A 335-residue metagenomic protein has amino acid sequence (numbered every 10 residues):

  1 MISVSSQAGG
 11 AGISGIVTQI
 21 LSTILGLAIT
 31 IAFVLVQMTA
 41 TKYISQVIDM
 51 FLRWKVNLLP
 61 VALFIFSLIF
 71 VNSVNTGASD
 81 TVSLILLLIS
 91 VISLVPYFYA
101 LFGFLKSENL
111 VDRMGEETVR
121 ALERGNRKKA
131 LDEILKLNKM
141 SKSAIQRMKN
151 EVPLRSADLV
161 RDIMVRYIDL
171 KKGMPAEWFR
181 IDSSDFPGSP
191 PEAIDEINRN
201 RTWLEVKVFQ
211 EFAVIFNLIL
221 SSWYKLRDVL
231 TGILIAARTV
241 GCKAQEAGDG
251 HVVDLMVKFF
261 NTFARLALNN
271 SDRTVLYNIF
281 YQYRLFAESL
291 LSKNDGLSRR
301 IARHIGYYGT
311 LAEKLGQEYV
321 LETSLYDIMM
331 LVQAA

Functional and structural regions predicted by a protein language model:
S5-A78, L88-F102: Transmembrane alpha-helix detector for multi-pass membrane proteins
G77-A335: Binding/recognition "hotspot" determinant
